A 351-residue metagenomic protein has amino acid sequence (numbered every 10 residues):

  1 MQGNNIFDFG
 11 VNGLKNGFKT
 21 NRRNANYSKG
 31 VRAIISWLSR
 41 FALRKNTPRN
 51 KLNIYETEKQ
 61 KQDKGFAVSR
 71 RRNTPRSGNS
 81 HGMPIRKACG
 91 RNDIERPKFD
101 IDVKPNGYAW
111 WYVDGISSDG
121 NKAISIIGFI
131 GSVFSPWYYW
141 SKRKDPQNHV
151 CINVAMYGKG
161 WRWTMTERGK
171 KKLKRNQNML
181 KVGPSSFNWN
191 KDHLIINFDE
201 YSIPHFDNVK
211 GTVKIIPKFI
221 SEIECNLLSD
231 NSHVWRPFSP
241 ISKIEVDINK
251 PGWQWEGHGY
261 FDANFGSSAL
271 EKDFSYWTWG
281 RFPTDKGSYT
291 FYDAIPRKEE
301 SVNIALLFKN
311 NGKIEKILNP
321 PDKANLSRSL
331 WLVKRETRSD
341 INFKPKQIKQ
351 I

Functional and structural regions predicted by a protein language model:
G3-N5, L14, W37, Q62: N-terminal leader/targeting signatures
N5, A33-I34, N53: Generic short N-terminal amphipathic or hydrophobic helices
G10-N12, G17, R22-V31, S36-L43 (+1 more regions): Short, low-complexity, charge-dense intrinsically disordered segments
E56-I351: Structured soluble/peripheral alpha/beta segments that form catalytic or ligand/cofactor-binding pockets
